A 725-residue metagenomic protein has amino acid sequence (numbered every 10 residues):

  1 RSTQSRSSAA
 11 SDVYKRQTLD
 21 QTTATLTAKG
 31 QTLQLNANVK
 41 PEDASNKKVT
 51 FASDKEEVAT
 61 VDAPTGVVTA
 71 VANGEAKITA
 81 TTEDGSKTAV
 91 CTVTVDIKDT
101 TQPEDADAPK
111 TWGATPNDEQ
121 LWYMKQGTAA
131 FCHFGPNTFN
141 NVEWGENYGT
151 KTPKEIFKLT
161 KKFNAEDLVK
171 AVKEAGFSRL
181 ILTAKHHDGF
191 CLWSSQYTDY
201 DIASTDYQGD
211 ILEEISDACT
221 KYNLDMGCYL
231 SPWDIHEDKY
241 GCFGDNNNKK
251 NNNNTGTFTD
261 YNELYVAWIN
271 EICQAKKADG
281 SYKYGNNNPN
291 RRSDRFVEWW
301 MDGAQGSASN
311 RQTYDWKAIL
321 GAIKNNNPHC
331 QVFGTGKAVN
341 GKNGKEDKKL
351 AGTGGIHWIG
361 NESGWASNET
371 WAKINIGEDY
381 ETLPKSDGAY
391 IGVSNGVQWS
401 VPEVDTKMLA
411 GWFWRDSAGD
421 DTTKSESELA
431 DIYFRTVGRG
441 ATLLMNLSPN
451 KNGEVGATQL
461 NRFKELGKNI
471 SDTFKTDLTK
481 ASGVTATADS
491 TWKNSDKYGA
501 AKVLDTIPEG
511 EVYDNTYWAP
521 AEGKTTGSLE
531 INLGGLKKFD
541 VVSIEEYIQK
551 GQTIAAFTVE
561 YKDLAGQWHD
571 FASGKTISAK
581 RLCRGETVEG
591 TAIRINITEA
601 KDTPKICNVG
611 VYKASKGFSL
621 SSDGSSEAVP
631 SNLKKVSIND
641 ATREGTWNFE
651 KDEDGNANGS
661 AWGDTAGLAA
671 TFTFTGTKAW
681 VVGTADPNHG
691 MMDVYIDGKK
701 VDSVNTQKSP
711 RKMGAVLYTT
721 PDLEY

Functional and structural regions predicted by a protein language model:
R1-A10, Y14: Single conserved hydrophobic/aromatic residue that forms the stacking wall/gate of nucleotide- or nucleobase-binding
S11-T100: Extracytoplasmic soluble-region selector
R16-A28, V484-K493, T642-W647: Short, solvent-exposed loop/edge segments of extracellular or virion-exposed proteins
V49-F51, F557-V559, M692-V694: Short beta-strand elements bearing conserved aromatic residues within extracellular beta-rich modules
A70, R584-T587, T720-E724: Short, flexible loop/turn segments at beta-strand junctions in immunoglobulin-like and fibronectin type III
T101-D505, G510-Y513, Y517-G523, I531 (+4 more regions): Mature catalytic domains of secreted/periplasmic carbohydrate-active enzymes
T473, E511-S626, T671-T673, V682: Aromatic, loop-rich ligand-recognition surfaces of beta-strand-rich domains
G617-Y725: Glycan-recognition surfaces in beta-rich domains, encompassing non-catalytic CBMs and lectin-like receptor-binding
